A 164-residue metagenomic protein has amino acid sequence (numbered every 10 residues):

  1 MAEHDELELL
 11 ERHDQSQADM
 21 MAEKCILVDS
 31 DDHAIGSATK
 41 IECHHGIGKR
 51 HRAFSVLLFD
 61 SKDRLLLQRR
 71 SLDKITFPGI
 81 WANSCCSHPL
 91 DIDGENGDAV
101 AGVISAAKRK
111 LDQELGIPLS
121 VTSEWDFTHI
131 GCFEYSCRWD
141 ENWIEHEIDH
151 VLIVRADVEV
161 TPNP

Functional and structural regions predicted by a protein language model:
M1-I26: Eukaryotic N-terminal low-complexity, Ser/Thr- and Lys/Arg-rich leader segments that predominantly function as
E3, K24, D73-I75, G79-I80 (+1 more regions): Intrinsically disordered, low-complexity, charged terminal extensions of DNA damage-control enzymes
Q15, I41-I117: Conserved Nudix-box catalytic region and its N-terminal flanking loop in Nudix hydrolases and closely related
M21-E23, R52-F54, S61, H129 (+1 more regions): Residues that flank catalytic or metal-binding motifs in active/ligand-binding sites
V28-D29, F59: Hydrophobic alpha-helical segments, especially N-terminal targeting/anchoring helices
D32, K62, T128-V160: Active-site-adjacent beta-strand/loop module that shapes the phosphate/pyrophosphate-binding cleft
I35-G36, L66: Generic structural signal for well-ordered beta-strand positions
L119-G131: A short coil-to-beta-strand element that immediately follows conserved catalytic motifs
